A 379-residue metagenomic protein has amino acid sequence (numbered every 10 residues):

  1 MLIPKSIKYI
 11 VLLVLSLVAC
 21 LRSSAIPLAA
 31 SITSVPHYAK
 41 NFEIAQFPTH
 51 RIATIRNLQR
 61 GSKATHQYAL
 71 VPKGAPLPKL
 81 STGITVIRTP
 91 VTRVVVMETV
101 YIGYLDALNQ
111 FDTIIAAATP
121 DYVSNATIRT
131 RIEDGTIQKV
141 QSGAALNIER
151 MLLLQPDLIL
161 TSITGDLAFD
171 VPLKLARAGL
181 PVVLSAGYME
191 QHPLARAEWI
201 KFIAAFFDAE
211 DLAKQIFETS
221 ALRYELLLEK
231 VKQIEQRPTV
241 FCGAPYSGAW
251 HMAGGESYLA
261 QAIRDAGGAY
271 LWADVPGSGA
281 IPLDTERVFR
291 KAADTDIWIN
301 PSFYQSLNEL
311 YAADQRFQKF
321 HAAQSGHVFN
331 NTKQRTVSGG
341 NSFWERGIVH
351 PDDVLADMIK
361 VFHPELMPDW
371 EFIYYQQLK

Functional and structural regions predicted by a protein language model:
M1-K5: N-terminal secretory signal peptides that target proteins for export/translocation
S6-Y9, S23: Hydrophobic alpha-helical segments, especially transmembrane helices and their immediate juxtamembrane helical caps
Y9-A19: Bacterial N-terminal signal peptides
L21-K379: N-terminal ligand-binding lobe of clamshell/alpha-beta domains
